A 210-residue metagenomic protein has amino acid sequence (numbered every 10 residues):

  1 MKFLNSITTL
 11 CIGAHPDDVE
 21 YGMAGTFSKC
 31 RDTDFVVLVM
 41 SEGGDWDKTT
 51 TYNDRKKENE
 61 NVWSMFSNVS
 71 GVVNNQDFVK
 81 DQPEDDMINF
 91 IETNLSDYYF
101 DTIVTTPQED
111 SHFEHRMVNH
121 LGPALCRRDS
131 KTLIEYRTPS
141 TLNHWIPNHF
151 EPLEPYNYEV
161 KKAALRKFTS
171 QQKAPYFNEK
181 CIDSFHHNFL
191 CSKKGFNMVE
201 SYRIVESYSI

Functional and structural regions predicted by a protein language model:
M1-E135, L190-K194: Active-site beta-strand->loop->alpha-helix modules in alpha/beta enzyme cores, enriched in Gly/His/Asp(Glu)
M1-K2, S64-N68, Y98, T102 (+1 more regions): The feature marks non-catalytic terminal segments
